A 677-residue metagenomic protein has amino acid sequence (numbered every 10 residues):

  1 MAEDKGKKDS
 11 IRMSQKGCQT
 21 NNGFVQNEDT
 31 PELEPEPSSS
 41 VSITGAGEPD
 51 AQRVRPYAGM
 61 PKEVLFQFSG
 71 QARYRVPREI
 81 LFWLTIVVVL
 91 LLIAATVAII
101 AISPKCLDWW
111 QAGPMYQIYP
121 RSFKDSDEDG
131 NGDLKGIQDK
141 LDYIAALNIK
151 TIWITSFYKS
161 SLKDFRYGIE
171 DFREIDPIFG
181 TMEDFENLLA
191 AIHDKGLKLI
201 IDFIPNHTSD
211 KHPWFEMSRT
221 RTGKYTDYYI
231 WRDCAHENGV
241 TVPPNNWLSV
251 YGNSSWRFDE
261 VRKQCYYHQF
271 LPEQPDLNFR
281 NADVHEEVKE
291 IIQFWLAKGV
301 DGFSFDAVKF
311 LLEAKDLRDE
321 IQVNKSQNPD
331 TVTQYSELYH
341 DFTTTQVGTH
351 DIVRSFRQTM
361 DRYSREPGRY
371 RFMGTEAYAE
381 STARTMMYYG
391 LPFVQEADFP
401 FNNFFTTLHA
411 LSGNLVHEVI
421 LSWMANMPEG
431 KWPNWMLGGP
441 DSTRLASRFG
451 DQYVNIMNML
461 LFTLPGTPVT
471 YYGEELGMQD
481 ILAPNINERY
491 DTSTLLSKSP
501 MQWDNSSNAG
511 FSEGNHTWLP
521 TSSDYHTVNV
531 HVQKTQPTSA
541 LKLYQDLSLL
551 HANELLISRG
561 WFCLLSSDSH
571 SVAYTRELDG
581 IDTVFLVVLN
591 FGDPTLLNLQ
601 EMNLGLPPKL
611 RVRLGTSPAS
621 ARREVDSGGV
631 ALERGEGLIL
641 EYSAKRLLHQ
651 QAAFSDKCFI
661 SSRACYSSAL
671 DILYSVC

Functional and structural regions predicted by a protein language model:
A2-Q293, A297, K309-S381, M501: Acidic/aromatic-lined carbohydrate-recognition and catalytic surfaces of CAZymes acting on diverse glycans
N22, Q322-F342, D351-Y370, Y388-G390 (+7 more regions): Loop/helix patches that line or flank the sugar-binding groove of alpha-linked glycan CAZymes
K124-Q138, F449-Q452, F511-L519, S620-L632: Short, polar loop/linker segments at the starts of domains and inter-domain junctions
K150-I152, D301, T467: Short acidic/polar active-site loop segments enriched in Thr and Asp
S160-D164, H207-W214, L311-A314, S381-T385 (+4 more regions): Short catalytic/ligand-binding loop motif for oxyanion handling, primarily in non-cytosolic enzymes, centered on
A297-L311, W435-G439: Active-site groove signature of glycoside hydrolases
P594-P618: Beta-strand-rich binding/interaction modules
R622-F659, C665: C-terminal beta-strand-rich structural cap/linker in extracellular carbohydrate-active enzymes
